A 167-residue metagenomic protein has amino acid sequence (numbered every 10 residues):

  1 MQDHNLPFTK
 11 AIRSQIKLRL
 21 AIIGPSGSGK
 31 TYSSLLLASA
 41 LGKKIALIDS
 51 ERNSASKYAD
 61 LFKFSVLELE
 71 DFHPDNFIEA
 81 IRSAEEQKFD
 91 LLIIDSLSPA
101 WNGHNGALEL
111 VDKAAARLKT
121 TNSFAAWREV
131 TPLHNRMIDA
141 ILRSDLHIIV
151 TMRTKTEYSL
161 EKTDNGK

Functional and structural regions predicted by a protein language model:
Q2-L6, K10-I94, S98-G103: Conserved P-loop
L91-K167: P-loop NTPase motor core
